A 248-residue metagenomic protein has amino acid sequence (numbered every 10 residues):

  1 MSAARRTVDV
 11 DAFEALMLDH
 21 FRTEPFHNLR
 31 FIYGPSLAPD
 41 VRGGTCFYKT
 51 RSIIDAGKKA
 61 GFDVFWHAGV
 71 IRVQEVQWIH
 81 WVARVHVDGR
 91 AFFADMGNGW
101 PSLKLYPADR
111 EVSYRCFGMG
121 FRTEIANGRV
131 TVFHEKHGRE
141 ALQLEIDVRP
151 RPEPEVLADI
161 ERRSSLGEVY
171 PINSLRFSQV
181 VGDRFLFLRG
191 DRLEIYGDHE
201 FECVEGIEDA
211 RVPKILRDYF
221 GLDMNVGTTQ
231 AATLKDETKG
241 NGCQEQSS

Functional and structural regions predicted by a protein language model:
M1-A12, K58-D63, N127-S248: N-terminal accessory/pre-domain segments preceding catalytic cores
M1-V41: Secondary-structure boundary elements
D11-F13, T23-E24, G43-G44, Q77-H80 (+1 more regions): Accessory recognition modules or surfaces
M17-F31, A108-E135: Short N-terminal signal/transit or membrane-insertion segments and the immediately adjacent low-complexity/disordered
L18, T45-K49, E75-Q77: Generic, well-ordered alpha-helical segments
L29-K58, F62, A68: Glycine/small-residue-rich interface belts in oligomeric ring/scaffold proteins and their assembly partners
L37, E75-V76, E237-T238: Short, solvent-exposed polar/charged micro-motifs at secondary-structure junctions
R51, D55-N127: Hydrophobic/aromatic-rich core segments of domains that either
